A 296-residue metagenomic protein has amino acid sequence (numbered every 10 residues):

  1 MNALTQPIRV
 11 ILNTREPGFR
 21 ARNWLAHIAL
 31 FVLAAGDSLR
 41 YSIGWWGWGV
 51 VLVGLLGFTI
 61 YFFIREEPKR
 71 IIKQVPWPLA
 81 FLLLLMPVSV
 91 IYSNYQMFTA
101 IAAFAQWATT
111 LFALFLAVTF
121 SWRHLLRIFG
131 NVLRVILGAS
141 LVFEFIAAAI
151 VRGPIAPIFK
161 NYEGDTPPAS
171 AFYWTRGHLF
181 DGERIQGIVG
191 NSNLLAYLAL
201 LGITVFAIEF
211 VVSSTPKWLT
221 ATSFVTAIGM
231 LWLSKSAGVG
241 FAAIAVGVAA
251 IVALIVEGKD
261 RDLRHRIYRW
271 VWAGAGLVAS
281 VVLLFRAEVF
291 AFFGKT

Functional and structural regions predicted by a protein language model:
E16-H27, E67-L82, I128-L133, P216-T220: Membrane-interfacial loop-to-transmembrane alpha-helix junctions, especially the N-terminal start
H27-D37, L55-F115: N-terminal hydrophobic segments of proteins, predominantly signal-anchor/transmembrane helices of inner/organellar
W45-F62, A103-F112, L195-G202, F241-V248: Membrane-embedded alpha-helical segments of multi-pass membrane proteins, especially the transmembrane helices
L56-K69, F115-L125, V205-T215, V248-D260: Structural signal for the C-terminal ends of transmembrane alpha-helices and the immediately following loop
Y95-A148: Transmembrane alpha-helical segments and their membrane-water interfaces
R123-L133, T215-A221, K259-A275: Membrane-interfacial entry segments at the cytosolic side of transmembrane helices
G130-K235, G240-A253: Alpha-helical transmembrane segments of multi-pass inner-membrane proteins
V142, A148-V151, I251-K295: A membrane-periplasm/extracellular boundary helix in multi-pass inner-membrane enzymes that assemble envelope glycans
